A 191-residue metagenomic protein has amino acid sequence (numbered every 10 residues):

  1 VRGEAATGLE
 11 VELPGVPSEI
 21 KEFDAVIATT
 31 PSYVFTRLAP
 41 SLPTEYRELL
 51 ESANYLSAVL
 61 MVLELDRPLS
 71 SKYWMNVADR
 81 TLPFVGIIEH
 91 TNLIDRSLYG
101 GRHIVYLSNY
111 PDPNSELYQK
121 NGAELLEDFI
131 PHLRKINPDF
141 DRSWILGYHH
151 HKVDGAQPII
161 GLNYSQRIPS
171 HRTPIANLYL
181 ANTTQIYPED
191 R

Functional and structural regions predicted by a protein language model:
R2-F140, H151, P169-R172: Mid-domain catalytic core of redox enzymes that form a hydrophobic substrate pocket/lid adjacent to a catalytic redox
L93-G100, H151-P188: FAD-binding beta-loop-beta segment adjacent to the flavin cofactor pocket
W144-G147: Short beta-strand elements
